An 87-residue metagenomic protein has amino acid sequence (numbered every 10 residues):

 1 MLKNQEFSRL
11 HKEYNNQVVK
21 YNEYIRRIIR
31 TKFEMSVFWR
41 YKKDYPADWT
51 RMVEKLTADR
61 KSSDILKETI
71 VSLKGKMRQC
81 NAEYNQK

Functional and structural regions predicted by a protein language model:
M1-R26, K55-K61: Short, charge/polar-rich alpha-helical segments
K20-T50: Extended alpha-helical coiled-coil "stalk/arm" regions that act as elongated linkers or oligomerization scaffolds
Y41-I65: Short, glycine/alanine-rich amphipathic alpha-helical segment that often forms an alpha-turn-alpha hairpin
I65-K87: Long amphipathic alpha-helical coiled-coil segments
